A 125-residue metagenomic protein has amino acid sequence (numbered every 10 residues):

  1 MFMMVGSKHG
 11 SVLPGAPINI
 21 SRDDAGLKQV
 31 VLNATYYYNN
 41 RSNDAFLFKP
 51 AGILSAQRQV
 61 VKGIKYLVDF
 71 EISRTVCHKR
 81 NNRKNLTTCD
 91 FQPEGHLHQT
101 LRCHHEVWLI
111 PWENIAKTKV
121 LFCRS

Functional and structural regions predicted by a protein language model:
M1-V12, N19-R22, S73-S125: Compact beta-sheet-dominated globular domain cores
L13-A16, G26-N33, K65-D69: A broad, low-specificity signal for short, low-complexity segments enriched in glycine/proline and polar/charged
I20-L47: Short, non-transmembrane alpha-helical segments in secretory-pathway proteins
N33-Y36, N40, S55, V68 (+2 more regions): Ordered, helix-dominated protein-protein interaction surfaces in large eukaryotic regulatory proteins
R41-K49, K84, N114: Short, flexible/disordered secondary-structure transition segments
N43, V60, G95-L97: Generic marker of residues within folded, mature protein domains
K49-T75: Short, structured protein-protein interaction patches enriched in aromatics and acidic/basic residues, typified by
